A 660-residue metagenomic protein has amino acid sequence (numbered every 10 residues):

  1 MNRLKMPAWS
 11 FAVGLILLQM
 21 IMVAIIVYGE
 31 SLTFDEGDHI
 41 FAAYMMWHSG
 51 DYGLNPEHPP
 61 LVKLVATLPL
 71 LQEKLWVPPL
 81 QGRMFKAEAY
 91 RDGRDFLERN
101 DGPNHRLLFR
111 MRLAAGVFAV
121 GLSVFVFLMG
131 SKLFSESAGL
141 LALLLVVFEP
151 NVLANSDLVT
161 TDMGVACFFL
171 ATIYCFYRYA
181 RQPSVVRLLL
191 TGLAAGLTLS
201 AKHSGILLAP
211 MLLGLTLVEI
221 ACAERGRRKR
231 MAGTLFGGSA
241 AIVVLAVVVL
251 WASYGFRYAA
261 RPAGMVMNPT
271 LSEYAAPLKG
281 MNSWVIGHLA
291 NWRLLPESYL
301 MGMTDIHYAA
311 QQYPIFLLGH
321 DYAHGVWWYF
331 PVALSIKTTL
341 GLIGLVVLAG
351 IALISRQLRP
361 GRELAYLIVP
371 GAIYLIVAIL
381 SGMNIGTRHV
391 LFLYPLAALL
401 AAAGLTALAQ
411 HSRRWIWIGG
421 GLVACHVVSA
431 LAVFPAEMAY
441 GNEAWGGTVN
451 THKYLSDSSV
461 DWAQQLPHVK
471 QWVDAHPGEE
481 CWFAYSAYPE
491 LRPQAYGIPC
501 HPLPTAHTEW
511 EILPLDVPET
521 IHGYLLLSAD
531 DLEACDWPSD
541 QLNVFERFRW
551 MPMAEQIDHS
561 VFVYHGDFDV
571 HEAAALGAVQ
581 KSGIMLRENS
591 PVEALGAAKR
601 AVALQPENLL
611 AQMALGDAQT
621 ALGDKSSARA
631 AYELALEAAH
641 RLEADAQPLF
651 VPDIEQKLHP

Functional and structural regions predicted by a protein language model:
F11-I16, P210-L213, L217, S239-V248 (+4 more regions): Signature aromatic-anchored transmembrane alpha helix within multi-pass, membrane-resident enzymes that catalyze glycan
L15, A142-V147, Y174, A195 (+1 more regions): Short helix- or helix-capping micro-motifs that position conserved polar/aromatic residues at function-defining sites
I16, A142, L193, V346-L348 (+2 more regions): Transmembrane alpha-helix segments characteristic of polytopic inner-membrane glycan-assembly/cell-envelope
G53-A114, A263-H324: Interfacial juxtamembrane loops and adjacent helix segments that form the catalytic/substrate-binding surfaces
L113-L133, A171-C175: Transmembrane-helix motifs of polytopic, lipid-linked glycan transferases
T172-L188: Membrane-interface transmembrane helices that cradle and orient dolichyl/undecaprenyl
V285, A310-Y313, L318, A323 (+1 more regions): C-terminal luminal/periplasmic domains and tails of membrane-associated envelope-modifying transferases
A333, K337-G361, W417: Hydrophobic, aromatic-rich transmembrane alpha-helices and their immediate juxtamembrane boundary segments
